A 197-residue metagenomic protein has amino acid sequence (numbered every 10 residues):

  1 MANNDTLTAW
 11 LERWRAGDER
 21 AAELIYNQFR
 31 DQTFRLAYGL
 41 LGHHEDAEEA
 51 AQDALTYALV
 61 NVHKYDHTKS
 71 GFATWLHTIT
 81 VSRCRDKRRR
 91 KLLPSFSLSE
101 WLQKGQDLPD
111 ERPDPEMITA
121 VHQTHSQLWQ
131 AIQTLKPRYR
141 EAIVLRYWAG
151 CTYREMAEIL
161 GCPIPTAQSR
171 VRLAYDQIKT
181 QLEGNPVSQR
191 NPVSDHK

Functional and structural regions predicted by a protein language model:
N3-N4, P94-V121: Internal acidic/polar
N4, R15-L24, R35-D53, I164: Short, charged helix-capping/linker segments at alpha-helix termini
L11-F34, Q130, R140: A short, charge-rich alpha-helical start-of-domain segment used by transcription regulators
R15-A16, D53-S70, R90-L92: Sigma70-family region 2
Y26-E45, N61, H77, I132 (+1 more regions): Amphipathic, Lys/Arg- and hydrophobic-enriched alpha-helical face
R35, E49-T56, S70-S82: Structural recognition of an alpha-helix C-terminal capping motif at a helix-to-coil junction
V60-K64, T78-L98, V121, L173 (+1 more regions): Arg/Lys-rich amphipathic alpha helix in sigma70-family domain 2
V81, R85, L128, Y139 (+3 more regions): DNA-recognition helix of helix-turn-helix
